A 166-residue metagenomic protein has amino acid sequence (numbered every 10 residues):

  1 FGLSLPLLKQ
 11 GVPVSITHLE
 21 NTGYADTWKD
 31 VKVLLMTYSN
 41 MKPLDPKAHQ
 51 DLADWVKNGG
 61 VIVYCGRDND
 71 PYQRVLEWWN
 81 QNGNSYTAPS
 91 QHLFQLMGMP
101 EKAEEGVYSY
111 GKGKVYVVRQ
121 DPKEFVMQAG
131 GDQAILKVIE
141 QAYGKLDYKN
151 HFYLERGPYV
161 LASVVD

Functional and structural regions predicted by a protein language model:
F1-V31, G111, E155-Y159: Aromatic-Pro/Gly-enriched surface loop or interdomain linker that acts as a lid/target-recognition segment
D26, T37-D166: A conserved amphipathic helix/loop scaffold that creates a polar/acidic microenvironment used either to coordinate
